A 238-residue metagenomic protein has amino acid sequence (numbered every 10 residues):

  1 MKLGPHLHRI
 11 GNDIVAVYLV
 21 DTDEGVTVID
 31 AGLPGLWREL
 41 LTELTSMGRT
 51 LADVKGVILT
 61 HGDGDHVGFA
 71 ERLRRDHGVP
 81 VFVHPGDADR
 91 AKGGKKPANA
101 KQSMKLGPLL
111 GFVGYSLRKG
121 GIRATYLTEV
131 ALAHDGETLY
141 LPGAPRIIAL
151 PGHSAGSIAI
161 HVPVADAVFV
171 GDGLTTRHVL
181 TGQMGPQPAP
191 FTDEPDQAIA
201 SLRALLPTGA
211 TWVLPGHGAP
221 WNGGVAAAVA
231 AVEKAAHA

Functional and structural regions predicted by a protein language model:
M1-M47, A159-T176: Conserved beta-strand hairpin/beta-sheet module of binuclear metal-dependent hydrolase folds, prominently
H6, V20, D30, L40 (+9 more regions): Divalent metal-coordination and catalytic microenvironments
P34-G35, I122-T125, Y140, A144-P151 (+1 more regions): Metallo-beta-lactamase
W37-D87: Active-site metal-binding motif and surrounding structural segment of the metallo-beta-lactamase
E43, F69, S201, A228-A231: A general structural detector for well-ordered alpha-helical segments in enzyme core domains, enriched
A88-I148, D193, Q197-A210: Metallo-beta-lactamase
P97-M104, Q187-P188, A231-E233: Short, hinge-like loop/turn segments at secondary-structure boundaries
N222-A238: Short, electropositive alpha-helical surface patch
